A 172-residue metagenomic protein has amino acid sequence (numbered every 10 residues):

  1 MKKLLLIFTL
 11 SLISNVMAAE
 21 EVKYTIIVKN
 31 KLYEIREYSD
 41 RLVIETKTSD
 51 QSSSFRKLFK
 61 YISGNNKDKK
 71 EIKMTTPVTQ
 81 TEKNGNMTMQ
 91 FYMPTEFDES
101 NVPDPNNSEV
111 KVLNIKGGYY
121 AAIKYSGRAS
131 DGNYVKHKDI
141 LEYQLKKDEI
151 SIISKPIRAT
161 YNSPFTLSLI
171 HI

Functional and structural regions predicted by a protein language model:
L4-I13: Sec-dependent N-terminal signal peptides
S14-A18: Membrane-interface motif at the C-terminal end of an N-terminal transmembrane signal
A19-G118: Short basic (Lys/Arg) and small-residue
D50-E71, S126-S154: Short, well-ordered alpha-helical segments
G117-R128: Short glycine-rich, basic-tinged beta-strand/loop micro-motifs
I153-T166: Low-complexity, intrinsically disordered Gly/Pro/Thr-rich segments
I170-I172: Conserved small/polar residues in nucleotide/adenosyl-binding loops
